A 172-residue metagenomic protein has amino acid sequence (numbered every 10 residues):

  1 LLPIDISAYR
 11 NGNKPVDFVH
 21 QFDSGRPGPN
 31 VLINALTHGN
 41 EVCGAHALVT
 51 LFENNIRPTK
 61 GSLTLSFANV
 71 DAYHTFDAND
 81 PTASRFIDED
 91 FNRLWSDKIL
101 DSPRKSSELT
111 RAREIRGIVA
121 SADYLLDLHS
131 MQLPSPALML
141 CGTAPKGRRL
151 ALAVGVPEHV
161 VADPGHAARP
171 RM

Functional and structural regions predicted by a protein language model:
L1-M172: Structured catalytic-domain cores with a bias toward divalent-metal coordination
